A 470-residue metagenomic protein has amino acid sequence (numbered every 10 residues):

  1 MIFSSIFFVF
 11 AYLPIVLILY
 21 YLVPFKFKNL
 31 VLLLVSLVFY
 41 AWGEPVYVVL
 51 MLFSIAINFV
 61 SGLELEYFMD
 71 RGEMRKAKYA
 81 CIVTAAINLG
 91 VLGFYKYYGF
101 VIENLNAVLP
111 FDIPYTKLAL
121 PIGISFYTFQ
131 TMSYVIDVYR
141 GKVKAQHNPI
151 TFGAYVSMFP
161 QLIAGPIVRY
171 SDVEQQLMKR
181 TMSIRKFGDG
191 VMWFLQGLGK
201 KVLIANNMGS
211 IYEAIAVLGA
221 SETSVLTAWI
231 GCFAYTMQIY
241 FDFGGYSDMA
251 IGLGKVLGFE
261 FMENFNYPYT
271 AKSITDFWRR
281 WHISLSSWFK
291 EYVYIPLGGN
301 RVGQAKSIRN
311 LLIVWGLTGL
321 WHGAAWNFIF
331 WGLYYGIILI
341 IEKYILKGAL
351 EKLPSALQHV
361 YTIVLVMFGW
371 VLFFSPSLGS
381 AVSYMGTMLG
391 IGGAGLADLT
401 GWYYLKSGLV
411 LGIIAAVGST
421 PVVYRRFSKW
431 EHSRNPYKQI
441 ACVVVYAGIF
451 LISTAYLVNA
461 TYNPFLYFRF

Functional and structural regions predicted by a protein language model:
M1-R469: Membrane-embedded transmembrane alpha-helical bundles that form the catalytic cores of multi-pass lipid-modifying
